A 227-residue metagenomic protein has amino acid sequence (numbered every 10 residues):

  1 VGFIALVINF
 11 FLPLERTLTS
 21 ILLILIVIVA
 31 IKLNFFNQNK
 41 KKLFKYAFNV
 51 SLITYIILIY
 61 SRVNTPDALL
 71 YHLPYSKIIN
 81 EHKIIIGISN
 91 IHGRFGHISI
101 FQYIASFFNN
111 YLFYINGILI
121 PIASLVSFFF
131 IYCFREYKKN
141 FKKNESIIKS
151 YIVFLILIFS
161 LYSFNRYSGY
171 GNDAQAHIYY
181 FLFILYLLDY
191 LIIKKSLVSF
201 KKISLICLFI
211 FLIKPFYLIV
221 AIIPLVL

Functional and structural regions predicted by a protein language model:
V1-N39: Membrane-embedded, hydrophobic transmembrane alpha-helices
A5-N9, F164, S199-V226: Membrane-interface alpha helices of multi-pass inner-membrane proteins
N9-T19, N64-P66, N165-Q175, V220: Membrane-interface catalytic loops of GT-C/OST-like multi-pass glycosylation enzymes that act
V27-A30, F35-K40, I193, V220-L227: Perimembrane helix-loop-helix junctions
V29-K32, L43-D67, I158-L161: Transmembrane signal-anchor helices characteristic of membrane glycosylation enzymes that use polyprenol
Y55-K149, Y167-G169: Active-site lumenal/periplasmic loops and adjacent helix-entry segments of GT-C-fold, multi-pass membrane
P121, L125, I156, Y162-D189: Multi-pass, polyprenyl lipid-linked donor-dependent membrane glycosyltransferases
I152-S160, C207, F211: Short helix- or helix-capping micro-motifs that position conserved polar/aromatic residues at function-defining sites
